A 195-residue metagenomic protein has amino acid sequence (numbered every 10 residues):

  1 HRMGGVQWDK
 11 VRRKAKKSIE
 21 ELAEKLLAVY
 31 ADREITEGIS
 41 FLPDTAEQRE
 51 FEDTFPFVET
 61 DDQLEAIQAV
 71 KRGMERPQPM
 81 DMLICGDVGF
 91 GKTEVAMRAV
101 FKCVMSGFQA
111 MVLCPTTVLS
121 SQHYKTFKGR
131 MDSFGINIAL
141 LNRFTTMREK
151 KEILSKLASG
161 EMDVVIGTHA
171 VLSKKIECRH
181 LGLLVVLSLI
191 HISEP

Functional and structural regions predicted by a protein language model:
H1-D62: Upstream accessory/linker segments immediately N-terminal to the RecA-like ATPase cores of bacterial MutS and a subset
F57-G73: N-terminal pre-P-loop "Q-motif" helix
Q78-A99, A110-C114: Walker A/P-loop
A99-H123: Conserved SF1/SF2 helicase motif Ia
L140-K151, T168-K174: Conserved helicase motor
T146-V165, C178-R179: Conserved motor-coupling elements within RecA-like helicase/translocase cores
C178-V186: A short beta-strand element within the Helicase C-terminal
L187-P195: Residue-level detector of conserved catalytic or cofactor/ligand-binding positions in enzyme active sites
